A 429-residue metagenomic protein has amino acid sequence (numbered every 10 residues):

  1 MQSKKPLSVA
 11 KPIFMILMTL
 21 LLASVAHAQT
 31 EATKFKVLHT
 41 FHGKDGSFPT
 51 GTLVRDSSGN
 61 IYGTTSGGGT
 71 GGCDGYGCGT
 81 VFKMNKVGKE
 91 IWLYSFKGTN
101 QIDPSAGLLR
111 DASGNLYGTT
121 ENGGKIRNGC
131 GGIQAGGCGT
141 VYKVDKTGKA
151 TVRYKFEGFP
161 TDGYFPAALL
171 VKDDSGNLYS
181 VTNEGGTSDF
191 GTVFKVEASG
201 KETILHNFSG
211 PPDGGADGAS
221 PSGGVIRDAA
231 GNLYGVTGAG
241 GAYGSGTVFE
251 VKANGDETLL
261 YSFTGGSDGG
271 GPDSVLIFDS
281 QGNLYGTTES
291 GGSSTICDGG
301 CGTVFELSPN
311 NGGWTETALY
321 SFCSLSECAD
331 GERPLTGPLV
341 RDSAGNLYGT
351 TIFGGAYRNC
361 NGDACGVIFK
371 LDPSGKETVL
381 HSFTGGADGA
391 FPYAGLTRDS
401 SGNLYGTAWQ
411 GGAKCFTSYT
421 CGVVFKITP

Functional and structural regions predicted by a protein language model:
Q2-P429: Extracellular beta-propeller repeat domains
